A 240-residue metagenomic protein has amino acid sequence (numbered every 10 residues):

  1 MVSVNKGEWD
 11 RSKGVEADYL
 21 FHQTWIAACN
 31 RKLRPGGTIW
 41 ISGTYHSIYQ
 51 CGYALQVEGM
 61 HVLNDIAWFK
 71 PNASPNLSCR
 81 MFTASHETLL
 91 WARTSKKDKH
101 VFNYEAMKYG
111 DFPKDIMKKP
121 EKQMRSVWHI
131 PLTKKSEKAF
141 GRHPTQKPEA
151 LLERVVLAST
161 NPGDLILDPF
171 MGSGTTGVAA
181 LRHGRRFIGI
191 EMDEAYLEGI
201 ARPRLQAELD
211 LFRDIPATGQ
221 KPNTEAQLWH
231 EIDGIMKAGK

Functional and structural regions predicted by a protein language model:
M1-G199, K240: Core catalytic lobe of class I
R202-G239: S-adenosyl-L-methionine
